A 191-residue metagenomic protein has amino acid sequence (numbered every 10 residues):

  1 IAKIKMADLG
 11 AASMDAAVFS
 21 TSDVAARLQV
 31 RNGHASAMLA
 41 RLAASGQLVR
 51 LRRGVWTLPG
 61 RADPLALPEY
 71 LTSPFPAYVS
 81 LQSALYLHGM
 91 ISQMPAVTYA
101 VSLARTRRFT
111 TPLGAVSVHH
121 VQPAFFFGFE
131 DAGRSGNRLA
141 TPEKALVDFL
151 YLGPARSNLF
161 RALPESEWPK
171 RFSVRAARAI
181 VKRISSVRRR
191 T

Functional and structural regions predicted by a protein language model:
I1-P76: Short beta-edge/loop segments at beta->alpha junctions of small alpha/beta modules that act as binding/recognition
V24, A84, L146: A residue-level signal for conserved active-site and pocket-lining positions in enzyme catalytic cores
Q29, G89, Y151-A155: Hydrophobic/aromatic-lined pockets within catalytic cores
A35, A77-L81, P142, L146: Amphipathic alpha-helical interface surfaces
A40, R50-L58, L67-F125: Short gly/ser-rich loop at a beta-strand->alpha-helix junction or flexible surface loop bordering the NTP-binding
R61-P64, P123-G133: Short amphipathic alpha-helical segments and their helix-coil junctions
F129-T191: Hydrophobic alpha-helical interaction segments
